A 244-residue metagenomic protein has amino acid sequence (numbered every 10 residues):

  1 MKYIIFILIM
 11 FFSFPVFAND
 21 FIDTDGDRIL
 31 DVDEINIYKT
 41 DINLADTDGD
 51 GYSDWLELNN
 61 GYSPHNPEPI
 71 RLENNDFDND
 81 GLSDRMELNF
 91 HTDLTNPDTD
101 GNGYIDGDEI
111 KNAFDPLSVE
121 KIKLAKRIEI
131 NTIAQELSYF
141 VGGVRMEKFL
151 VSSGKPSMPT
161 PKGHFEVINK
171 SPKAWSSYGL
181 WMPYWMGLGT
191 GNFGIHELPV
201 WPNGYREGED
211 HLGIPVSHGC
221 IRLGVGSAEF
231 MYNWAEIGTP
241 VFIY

Functional and structural regions predicted by a protein language model:
I5-F6, V16: Cleavable N-terminal signal peptides
N19-K123: Extracellular calcium-associated, cysteine-rich motifs in secreted modular proteins
G26-L30, S53, N79, S83 (+5 more regions): Extracytoplasmic/secreted envelope proteins and their assembly/folding machinery, especially bacterial periplasmic
T40, G49, T92, G101 (+3 more regions): Loop/turn elements at helix/coil->beta-strand transitions in domains of secreted/extracellular proteins
L44, L94-N96, I128-N131, S138-F140 (+6 more regions): Structural recognition of the beta-strand scaffold that forms the well-ordered cores of secreted hydrolase catalytic
K111-S171, P183-Y184: Cell wall/extracellular polymer interaction/catalysis modules
K123, M158-H164, S171-Y244: Exported/periplasmic cell-wall-interacting domains
